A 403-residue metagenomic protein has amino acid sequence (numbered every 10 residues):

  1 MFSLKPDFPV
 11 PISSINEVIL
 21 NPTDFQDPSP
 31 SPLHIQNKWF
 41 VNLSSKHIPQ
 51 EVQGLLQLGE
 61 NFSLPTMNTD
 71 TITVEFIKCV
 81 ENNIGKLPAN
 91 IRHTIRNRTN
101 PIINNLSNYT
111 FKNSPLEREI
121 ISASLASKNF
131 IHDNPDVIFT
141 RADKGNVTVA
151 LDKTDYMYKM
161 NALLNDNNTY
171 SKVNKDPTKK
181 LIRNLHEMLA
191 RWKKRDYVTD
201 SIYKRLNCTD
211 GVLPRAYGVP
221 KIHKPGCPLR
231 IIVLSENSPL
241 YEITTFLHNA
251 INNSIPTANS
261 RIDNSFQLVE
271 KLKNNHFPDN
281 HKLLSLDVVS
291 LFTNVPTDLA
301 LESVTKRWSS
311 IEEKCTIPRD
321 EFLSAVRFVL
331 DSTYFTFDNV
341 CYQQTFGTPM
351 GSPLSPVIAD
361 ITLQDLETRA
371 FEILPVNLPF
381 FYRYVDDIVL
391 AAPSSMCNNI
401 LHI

Functional and structural regions predicted by a protein language model:
M1-A216, P225: Non-catalytic, polymerase-adjacent accessory regions of viral genome-replication enzymes
D70, G85, R92, E117 (+13 more regions): Generic detection of long, well-ordered alpha-helical segments
K128-N165, S201-P228, E236-E242, V269-D279 (+5 more regions): Reverse-transcriptase-like RNA-dependent polymerase core
L247: Extended, charged alpha/beta regions that create polyanion-binding interfaces
A250: Active-site nucleophile-adjacent alpha helix/oxyanion-hole segment immediately C-terminal to the catalytic cysteine
S260-I262, F266-I403: Conserved polymerase palm-domain catalytic core
